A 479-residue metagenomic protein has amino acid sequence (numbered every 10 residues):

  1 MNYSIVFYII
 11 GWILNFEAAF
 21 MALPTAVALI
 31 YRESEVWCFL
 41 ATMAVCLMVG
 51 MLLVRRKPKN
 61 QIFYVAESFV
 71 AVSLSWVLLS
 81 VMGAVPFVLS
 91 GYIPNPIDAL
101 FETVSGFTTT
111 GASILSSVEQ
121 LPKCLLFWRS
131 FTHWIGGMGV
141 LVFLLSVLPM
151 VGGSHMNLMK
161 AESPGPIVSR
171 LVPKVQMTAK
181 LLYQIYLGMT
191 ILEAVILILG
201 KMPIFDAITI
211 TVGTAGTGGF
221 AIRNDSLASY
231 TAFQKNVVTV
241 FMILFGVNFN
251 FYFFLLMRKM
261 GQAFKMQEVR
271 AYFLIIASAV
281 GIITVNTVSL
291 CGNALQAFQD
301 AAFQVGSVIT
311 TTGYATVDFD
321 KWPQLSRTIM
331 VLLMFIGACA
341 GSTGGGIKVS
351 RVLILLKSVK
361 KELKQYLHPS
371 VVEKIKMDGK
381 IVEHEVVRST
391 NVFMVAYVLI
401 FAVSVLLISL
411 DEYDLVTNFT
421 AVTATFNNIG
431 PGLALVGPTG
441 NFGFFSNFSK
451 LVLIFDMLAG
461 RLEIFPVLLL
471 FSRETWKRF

Functional and structural regions predicted by a protein language model:
M1-F479: Membrane-proximal intracellular helices of multi-pass ion channels
